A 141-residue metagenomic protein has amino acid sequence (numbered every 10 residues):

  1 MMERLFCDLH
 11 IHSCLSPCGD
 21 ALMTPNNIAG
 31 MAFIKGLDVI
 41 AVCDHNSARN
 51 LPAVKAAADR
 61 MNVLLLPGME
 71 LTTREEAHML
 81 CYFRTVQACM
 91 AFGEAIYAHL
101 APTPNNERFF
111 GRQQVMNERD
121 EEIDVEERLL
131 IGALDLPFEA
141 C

Functional and structural regions predicted by a protein language model:
M1-E75: An N-terminally biased module of ancient metal coordination in phosphate/nucleic-acid-related enzymes
R4, A57-C141: Extended substrate/RNA-proximal surfaces in nucleic-acid metabolism proteins
